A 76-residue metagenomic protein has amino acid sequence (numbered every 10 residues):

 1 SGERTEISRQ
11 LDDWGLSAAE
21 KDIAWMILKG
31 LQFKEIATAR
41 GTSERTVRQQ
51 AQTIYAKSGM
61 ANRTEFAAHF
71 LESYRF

Functional and structural regions predicted by a protein language model:
T5-T46, E72-R75: Helix-turn-helix DNA-binding segment
R9, Q52-T53: Positions in alpha-helical segments
A24-L28, Y55, A67: Hydrophobic residues on short alpha-helical segments
R40, T53-Y55: Recognition helix of helix-turn-helix/homeodomain-like DNA-binding domains that insert into the DNA major groove
R45, Q52, T64: Key DNA-contact positions within bacterial/archaeal DNA-binding proteins
A56-F76: Basic, Lys/Arg-enriched C-terminal extension of HTH/homeodomain DNA-binding domains
